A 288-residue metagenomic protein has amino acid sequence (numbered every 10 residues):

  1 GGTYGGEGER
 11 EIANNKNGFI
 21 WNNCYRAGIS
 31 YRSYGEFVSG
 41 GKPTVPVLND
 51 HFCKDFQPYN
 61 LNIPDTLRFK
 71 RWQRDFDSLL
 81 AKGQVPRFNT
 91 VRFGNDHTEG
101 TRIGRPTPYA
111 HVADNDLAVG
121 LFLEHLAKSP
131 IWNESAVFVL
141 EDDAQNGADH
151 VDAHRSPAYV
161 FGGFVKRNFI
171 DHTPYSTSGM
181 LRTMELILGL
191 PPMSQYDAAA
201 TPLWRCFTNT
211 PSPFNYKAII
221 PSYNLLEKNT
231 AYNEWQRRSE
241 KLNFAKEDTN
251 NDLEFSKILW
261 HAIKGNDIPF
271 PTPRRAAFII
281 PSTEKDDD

Functional and structural regions predicted by a protein language model:
G1-D288: N-terminal pro-sequences and low-complexity stem/linker regions of secreted or lumenal proteins
